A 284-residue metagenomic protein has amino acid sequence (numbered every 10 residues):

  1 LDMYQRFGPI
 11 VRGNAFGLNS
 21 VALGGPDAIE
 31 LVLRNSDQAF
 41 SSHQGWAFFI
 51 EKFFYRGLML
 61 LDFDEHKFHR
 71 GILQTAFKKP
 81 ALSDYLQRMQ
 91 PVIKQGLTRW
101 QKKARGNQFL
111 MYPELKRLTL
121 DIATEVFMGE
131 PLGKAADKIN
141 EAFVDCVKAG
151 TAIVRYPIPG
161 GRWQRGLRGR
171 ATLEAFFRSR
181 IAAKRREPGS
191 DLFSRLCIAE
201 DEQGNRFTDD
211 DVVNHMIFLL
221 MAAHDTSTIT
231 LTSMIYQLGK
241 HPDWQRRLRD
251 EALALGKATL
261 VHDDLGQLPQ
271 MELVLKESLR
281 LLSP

Functional and structural regions predicted by a protein language model:
L1-Q5, F16-N19, P26-L31, Q44-P131 (+4 more regions): Cytochrome P450 catalytic-domain helical core, especially the substrate-recognition surface and oxygen-activation
D2-V11, I198-D210, V261-E277: Cytochrome P450 C-terminal beta-domain/meander region
G25, A223: Short, conserved phosphate/pyrophosphate- and ester-handling motifs at nucleotide-, phospho-/glycolipid
V32, I93, T119, F177 (+3 more regions): Structural preference for long, well-ordered alpha-helical segments in enzyme cores
V32-Q38: Short Gly/aromatic-enriched secondary-structure transition segments
T119, H224-E251: Cytochrome P450 catalytic-core helices
G189-R195, R249-L268, L281-P284: Cytochrome P450 fold signature focused on the C-terminal beta-domain
F207-H215, R247: Gly/Ser/Thr-rich phosphate-binding loops and adjoining beta-strand/alpha-helix segments that form adenosine-phosphate
